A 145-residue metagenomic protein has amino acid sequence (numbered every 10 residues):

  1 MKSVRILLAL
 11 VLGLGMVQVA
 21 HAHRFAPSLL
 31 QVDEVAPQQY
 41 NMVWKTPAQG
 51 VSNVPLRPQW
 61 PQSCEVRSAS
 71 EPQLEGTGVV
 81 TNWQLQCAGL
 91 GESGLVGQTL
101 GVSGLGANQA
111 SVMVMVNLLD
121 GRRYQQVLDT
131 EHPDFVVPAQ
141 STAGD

Functional and structural regions predicted by a protein language model:
M1-I6: Positively charged n-region of N-terminal signal peptides that target proteins for export
L7-G15: Bacterial N-terminal signal peptides
V17-V19: N-terminal signal peptide c-region/cleavage motif recognized by signal peptidases
H21-D145: Histidine-/acidic- and/or cysteine-rich, low-complexity loops and terminal segments associated with membrane
